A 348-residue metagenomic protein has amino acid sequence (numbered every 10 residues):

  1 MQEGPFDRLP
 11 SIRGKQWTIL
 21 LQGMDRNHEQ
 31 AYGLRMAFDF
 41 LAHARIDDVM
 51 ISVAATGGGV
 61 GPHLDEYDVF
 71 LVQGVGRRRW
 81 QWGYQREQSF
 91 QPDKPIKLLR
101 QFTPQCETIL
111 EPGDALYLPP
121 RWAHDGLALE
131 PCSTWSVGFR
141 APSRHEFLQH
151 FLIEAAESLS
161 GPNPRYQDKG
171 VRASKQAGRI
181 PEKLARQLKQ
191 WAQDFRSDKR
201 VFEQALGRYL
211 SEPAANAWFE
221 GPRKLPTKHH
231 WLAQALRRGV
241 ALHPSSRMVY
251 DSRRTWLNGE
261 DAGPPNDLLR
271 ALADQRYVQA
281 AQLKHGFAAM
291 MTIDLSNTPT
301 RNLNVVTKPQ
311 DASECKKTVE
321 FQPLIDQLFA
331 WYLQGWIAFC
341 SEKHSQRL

Functional and structural regions predicted by a protein language model:
M1-D114, W122-G170, A338: Active-site region of the double-stranded beta-helix
D7-R8, G33, F147, K183 (+4 more regions): Exposed alpha-helical structural elements
R8-S11, A37, L41, F151-A155 (+6 more regions): Residues that form generic nucleotide/phosphate-binding pockets
M24-A31, G178-A185, A192, R196-K199 (+2 more regions): Generic detection of long, well-ordered alpha-helical segments
L152-K228: C-terminal amphipathic alpha-helical segment
D194-Y277, A281, H285, C340-L348: Acidic, low-complexity/disordered tracts enriched in E/D and polar residues
D261-L348: Long, charge-rich, low-complexity alpha-helical segments
